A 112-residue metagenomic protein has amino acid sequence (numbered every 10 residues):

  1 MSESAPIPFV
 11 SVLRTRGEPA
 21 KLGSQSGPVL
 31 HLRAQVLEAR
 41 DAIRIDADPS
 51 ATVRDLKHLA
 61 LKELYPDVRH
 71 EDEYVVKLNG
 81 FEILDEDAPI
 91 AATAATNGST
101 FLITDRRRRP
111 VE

Functional and structural regions predicted by a protein language model:
S2-E112: Ubiquitin system architectures
